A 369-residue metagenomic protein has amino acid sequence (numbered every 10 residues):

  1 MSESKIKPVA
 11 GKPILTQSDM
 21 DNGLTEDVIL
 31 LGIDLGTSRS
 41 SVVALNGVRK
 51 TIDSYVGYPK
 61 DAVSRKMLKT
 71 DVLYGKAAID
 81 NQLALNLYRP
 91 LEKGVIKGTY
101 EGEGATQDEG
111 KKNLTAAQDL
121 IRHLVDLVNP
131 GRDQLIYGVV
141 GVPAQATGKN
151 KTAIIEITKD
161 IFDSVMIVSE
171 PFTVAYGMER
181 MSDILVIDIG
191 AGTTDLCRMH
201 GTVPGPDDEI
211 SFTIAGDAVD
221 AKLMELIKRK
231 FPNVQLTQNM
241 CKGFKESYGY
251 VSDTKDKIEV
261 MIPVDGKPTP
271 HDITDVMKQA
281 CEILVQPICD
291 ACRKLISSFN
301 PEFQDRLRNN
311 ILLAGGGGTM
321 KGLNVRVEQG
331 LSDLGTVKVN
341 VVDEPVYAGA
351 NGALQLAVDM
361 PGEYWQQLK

Functional and structural regions predicted by a protein language model:
K5-E26, K159-I187, N351-V358: Conserved phosphate-binding catalytic cores of ATP/NTP-utilizing and phosphoryl-transfer enzymes
P8, E109-Q118, M166, T173-G177 (+1 more regions): Helical "lid/coupling" subdomains associated with nucleotide-phosphate turnover
Q17-T51, M178-P206, S252-D256, A353: Gly/Thr-rich phosphate-binding beta-strand-loop-beta motif of the actin/hexokinase/Hsp70
T37-V139, I288-C292: Conserved phosphate-binding loops in N-terminal lobes of ATP-dependent enzymes of the actin/Hsp70/sugar-kinase
S40, V56, I121, T158 (+5 more regions): Residue-level signature of catalytic and energy-coupling elements of molecular machines, predominantly ATP/GTP-dependent
P59-A77, G201-V285, C289, F303 (+1 more regions): Phosphate-binding glycine-rich/basic clefts of nucleotide- and phosphate-handling proteins, predominantly
K112-E179: Active-site neighborhood for divalent-cation/phosphate handling
L124-I136, P232-T237, C292-N310: Phosphate/pyrophosphate-binding loops at sites that engage ATP/ADP/AMP, CoA/4′-phosphopantetheine, polyphosphate
